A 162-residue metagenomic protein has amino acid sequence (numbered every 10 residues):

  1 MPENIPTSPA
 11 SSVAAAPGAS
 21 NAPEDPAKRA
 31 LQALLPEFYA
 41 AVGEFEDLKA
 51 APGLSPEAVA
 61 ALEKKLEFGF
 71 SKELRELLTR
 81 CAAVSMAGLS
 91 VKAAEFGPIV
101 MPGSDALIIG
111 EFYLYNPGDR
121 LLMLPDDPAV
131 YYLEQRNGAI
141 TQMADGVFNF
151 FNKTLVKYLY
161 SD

Functional and structural regions predicted by a protein language model:
P2-Y132: A surface-exposed partner-binding patch
A106, V147-F148: A generic alpha-helix preference that emphasizes hydrophobic side chains
A129-V147: A short, surface-exposed interaction/processing loop segment used at functional sites
